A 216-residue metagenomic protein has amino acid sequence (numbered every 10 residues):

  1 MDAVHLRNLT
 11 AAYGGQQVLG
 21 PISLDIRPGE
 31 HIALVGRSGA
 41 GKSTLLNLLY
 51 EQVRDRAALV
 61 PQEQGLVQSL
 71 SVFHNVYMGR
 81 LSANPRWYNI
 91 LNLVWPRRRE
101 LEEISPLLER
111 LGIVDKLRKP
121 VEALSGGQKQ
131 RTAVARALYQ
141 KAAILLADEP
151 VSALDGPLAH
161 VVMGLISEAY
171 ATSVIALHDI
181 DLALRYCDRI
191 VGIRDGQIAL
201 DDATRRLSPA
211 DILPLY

Functional and structural regions predicted by a protein language model:
V4, L19-P21: Conserved structural motif at the start of ABC-family nucleotide-binding domains
N89-K116: Conserved ABC ATPase "signature" region
P120-L124, Q128: Conserved ABC ATPase signature
V134: Hydrophobic anchor residue at the start of the ABC signature
L145-D148: Catalytic Walker B motif of ABC-type/P-loop ATPase nucleotide-binding domains
L177-H178: H-loop/switch region of ABC-family ATPase nucleotide-binding domains
Q197-Y216: Conserved beta-strand-loop-alpha-helix hinge in the C-terminal portion of ABC ATPase nucleotide-binding domains
